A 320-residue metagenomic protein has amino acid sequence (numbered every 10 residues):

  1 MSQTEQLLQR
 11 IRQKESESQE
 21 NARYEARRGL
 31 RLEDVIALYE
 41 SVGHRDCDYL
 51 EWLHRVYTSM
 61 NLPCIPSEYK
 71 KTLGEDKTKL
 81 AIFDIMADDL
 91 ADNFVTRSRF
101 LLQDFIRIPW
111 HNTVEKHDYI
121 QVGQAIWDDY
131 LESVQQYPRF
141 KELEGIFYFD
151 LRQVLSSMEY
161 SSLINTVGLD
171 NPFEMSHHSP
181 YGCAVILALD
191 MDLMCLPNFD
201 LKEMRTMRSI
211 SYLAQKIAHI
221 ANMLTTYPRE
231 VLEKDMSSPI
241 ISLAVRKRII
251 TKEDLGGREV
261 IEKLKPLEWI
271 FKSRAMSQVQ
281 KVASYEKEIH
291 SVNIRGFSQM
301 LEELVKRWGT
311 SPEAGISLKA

Functional and structural regions predicted by a protein language model:
M1-A320: Alpha-helical, largely C-terminal catalytic domains that coordinate divalent metal ions via clustered Asp/Glu/His
